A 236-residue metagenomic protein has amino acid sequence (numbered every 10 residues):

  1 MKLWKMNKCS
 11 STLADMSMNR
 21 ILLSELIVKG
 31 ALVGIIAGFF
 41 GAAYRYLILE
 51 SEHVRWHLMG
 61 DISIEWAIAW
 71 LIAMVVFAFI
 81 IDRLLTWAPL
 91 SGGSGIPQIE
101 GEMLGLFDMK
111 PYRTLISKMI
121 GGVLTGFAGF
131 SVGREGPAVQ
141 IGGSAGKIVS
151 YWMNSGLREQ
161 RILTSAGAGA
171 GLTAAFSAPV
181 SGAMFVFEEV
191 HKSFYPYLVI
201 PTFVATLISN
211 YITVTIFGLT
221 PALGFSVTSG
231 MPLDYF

Functional and structural regions predicted by a protein language model:
M1-F236: Alpha-helical transmembrane segments and immediately membrane-proximal extracytoplasmic
